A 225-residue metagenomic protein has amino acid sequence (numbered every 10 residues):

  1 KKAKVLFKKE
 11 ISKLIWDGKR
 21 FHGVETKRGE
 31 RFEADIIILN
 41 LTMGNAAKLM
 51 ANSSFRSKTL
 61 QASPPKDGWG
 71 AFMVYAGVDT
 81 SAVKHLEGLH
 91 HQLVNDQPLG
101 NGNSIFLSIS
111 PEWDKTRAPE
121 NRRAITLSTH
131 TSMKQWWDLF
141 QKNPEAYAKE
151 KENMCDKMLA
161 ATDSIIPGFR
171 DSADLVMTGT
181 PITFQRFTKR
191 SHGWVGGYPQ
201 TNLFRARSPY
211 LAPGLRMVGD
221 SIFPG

Functional and structural regions predicted by a protein language model:
K2, N40, L49, K157 (+1 more regions): Generic, well-ordered alpha-helical scaffold segments in large soluble proteins
K2-S12: A conserved beta-strand/loop element that lines the FAD pocket in flavoprotein oxidoreductases
K9, T129-H130, D220: Short, well-ordered beta-to-alpha junction loops that form the rim of enzyme active sites and present histidine/acidic
S12-N121: Mid-domain catalytic core of redox enzymes that form a hydrophobic substrate pocket/lid adjacent to a catalytic redox
I38, A76, L127, T162 (+2 more regions): Hydrophobic, well-ordered secondary-structure elements that form the walls of internal hydrophobic environments
A71-F72, W137-A146, R216-I222: Glycine- and acidic
D79-I182: C-terminal segments that line or cap access tunnels to active or ligand-binding sites in enzymes and enzyme-associated
G100-G102, F106, S164-F223: A glycine-rich dinucleotide-binding beta-alpha-beta segment and adjacent secondary-structure elements that constitute
